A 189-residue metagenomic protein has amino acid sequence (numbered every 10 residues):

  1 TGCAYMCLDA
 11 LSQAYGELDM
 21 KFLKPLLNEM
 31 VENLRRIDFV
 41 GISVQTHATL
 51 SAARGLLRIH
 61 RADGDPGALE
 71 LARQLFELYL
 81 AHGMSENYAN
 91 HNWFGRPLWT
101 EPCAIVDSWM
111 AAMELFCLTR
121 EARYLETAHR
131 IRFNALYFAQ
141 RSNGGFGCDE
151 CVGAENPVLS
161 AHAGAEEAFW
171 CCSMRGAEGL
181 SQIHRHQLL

Functional and structural regions predicted by a protein language model:
T1, V40-S43: Flexible helix-coil transition and linker loops at the boundaries of alpha-helical arrays
T1-N33: Extended ligand-binding groove/face enriched in aromatic
A4-E17, T46-L78, N92-L189: Aromatic (Trp/Tyr) and acidic
F22, D38-G41, E70, E86 (+3 more regions): Secondary-structure transition/capping residues
V31-R35, H82-P97: Aromatic- and acidic-residue-enriched carbohydrate-binding clefts of CAZyme catalytic domains
E32, F39, A81, R185-L189: Generic surface-pattern signal
